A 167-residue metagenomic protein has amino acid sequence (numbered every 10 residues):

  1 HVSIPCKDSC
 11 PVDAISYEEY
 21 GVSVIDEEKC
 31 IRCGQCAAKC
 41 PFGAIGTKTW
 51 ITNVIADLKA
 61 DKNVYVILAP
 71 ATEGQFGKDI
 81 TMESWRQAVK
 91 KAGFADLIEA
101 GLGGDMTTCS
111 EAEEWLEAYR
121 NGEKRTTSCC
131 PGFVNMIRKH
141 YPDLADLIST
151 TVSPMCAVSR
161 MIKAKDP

Functional and structural regions predicted by a protein language model:
H1-I31, Q35-I51: Iron-sulfur cluster-binding cysteine motifs and their immediate structural context in ferredoxin-like electron-transfer
K48-P167: Iron-sulfur-associated redox domains of electron-transfer enzymes in respiratory and anaerobic energy metabolism
